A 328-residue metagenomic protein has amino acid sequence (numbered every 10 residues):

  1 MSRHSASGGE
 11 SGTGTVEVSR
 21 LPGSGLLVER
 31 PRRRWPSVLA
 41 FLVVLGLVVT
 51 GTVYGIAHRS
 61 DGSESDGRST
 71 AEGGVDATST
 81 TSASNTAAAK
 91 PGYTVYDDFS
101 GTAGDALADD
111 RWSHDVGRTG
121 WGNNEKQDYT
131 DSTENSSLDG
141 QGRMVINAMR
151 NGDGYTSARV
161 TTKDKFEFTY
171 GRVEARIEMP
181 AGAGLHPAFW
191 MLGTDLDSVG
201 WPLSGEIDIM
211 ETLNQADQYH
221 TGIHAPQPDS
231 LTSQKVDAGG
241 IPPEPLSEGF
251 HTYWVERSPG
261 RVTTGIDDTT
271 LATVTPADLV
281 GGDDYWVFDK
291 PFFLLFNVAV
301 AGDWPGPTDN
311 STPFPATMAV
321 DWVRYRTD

Functional and structural regions predicted by a protein language model:
S2-D328: GH16 jelly-roll
